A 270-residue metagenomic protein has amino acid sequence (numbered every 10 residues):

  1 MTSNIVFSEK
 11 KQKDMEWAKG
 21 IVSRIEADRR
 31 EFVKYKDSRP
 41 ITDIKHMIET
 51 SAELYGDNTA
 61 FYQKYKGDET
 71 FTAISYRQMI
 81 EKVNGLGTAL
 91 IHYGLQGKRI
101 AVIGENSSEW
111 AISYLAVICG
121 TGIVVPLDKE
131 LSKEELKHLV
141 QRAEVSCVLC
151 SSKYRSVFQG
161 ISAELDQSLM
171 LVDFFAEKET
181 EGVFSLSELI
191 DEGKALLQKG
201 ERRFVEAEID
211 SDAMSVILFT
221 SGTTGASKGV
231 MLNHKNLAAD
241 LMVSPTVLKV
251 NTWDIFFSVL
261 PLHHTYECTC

Functional and structural regions predicted by a protein language model:
M1-K45, K64: Flexible, non-catalytic linker and terminal segments flanking ANL/adenylate-forming cores
T2-D14, C119-E192: Structural core segment of the AMP-binding/adenylate-forming
G20-R29, M47-I74: AMP-dependent adenylate-forming
G56-T59, K194-F219, A226, K249-I255: Conserved pre-ATP/AMP-binding loop-to-beta segment of ANL
D57-L115, S132-K137, S187-E188, K194 (+1 more regions): Conserved AMP-binding/adenylate-forming core of the ANL superfamily
T72-R77, E208, S215-L241: Conserved AMP-binding A3 loop
I80-G85, V230-N251, V259, T269: Conserved structural elements of the adenylate-forming
I91, S108-L127, K137, S244-P245 (+1 more regions): Hydrophobic alpha-helical segments in the ANL/AMP-binding
